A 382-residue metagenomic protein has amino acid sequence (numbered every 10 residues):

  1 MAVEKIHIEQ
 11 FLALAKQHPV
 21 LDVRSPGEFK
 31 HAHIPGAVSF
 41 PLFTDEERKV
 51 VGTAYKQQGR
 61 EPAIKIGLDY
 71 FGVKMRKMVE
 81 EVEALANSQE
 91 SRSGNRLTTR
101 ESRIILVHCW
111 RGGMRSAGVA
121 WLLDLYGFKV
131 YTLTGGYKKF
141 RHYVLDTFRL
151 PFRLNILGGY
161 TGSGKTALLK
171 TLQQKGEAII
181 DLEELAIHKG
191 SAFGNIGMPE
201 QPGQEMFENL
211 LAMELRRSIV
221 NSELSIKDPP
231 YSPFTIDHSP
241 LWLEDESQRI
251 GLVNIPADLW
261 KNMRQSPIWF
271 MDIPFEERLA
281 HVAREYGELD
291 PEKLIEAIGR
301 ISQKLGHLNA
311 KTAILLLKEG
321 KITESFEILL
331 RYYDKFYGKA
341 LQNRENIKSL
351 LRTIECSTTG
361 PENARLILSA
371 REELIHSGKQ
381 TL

Functional and structural regions predicted by a protein language model:
M1-P35, A63, L145-R149, L154-G158: Flexible, polar/low-complexity N-terminal or interdomain linker segments that lie immediately upstream of folded
R48-Q89, R103, R141-L145, K293: Helix-loop module immediately N-terminal to the HCX5R catalytic loop in PTP-like cysteine phosphatase domains
D69-N87, S102-L133: Catalytic cysteine-centered active loop of the rhodanese-like fold, especially the PTP/DSP P-loop
A84-I104, S218-P240, E372-L382: Intrinsic disorder/low-complexity segments
M114-R115, R153-Q174: Glycine-rich phosphate-binding P-loop
F128-R141, D181-A186: A short glycine-rich beta-strand->turn/loop micro-motif centered on a GG-aromatic cluster
Q174-I219, S239-K261: Conserved nucleotide-sensing/catalytic segment adjacent to the nucleotide-binding pocket in NTP-handling enzymes
K261-L382: Conserved NTP phosphate-binding and transfer environment spanning the P-loop NTPase/kinase superfamily
